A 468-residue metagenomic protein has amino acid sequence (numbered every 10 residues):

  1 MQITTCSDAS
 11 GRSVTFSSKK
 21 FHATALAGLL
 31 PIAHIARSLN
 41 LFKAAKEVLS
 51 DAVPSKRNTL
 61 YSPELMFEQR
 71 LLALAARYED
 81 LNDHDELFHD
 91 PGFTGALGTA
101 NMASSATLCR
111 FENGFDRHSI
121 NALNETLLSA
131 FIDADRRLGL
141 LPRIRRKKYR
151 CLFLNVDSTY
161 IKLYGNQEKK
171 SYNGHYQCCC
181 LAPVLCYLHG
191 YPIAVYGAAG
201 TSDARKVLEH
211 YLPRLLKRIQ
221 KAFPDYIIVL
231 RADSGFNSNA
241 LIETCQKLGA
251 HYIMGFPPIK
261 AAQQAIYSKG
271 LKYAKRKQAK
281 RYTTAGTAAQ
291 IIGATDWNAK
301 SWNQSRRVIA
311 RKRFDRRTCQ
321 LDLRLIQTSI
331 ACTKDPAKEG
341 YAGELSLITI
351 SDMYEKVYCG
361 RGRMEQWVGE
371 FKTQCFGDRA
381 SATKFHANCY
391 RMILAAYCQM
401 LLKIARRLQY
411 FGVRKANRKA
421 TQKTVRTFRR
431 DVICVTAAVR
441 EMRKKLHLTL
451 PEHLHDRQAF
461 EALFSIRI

Functional and structural regions predicted by a protein language model:
M1-C178, P183-D203, L208-A222, C434-I468: Dynamic "connector" segments at or just before major functional cores
Q2-S18, H251-T373, L463-I468: An anionic, glycine-rich sequence signature occurring as long contiguous blocks
S18-A25, K56-S62, L74, R205 (+8 more regions): Hydrophobic alpha-helical scaffolding
I35, H84, T349-F385, Y390 (+2 more regions): Short amphipathic alpha-helical "interface-anchor" segments enriched in bulky aromatics
I35, Q69, H84, M102-S104 (+12 more regions): Short, conserved catalytic/metal-binding motifs centered on acidic residues
F93-T94, I161-L163, I193, S202 (+9 more regions): Flexible loop/turn segments at secondary-structure boundaries
S202-A261: Domain-level cores of phosphate- or acyl-group-handling catalytic modules
D378-Y410, R414-M442: Basic, amphipathic alpha-helical segments enriched in Lys/Arg and hydrophobic/aromatic residues
